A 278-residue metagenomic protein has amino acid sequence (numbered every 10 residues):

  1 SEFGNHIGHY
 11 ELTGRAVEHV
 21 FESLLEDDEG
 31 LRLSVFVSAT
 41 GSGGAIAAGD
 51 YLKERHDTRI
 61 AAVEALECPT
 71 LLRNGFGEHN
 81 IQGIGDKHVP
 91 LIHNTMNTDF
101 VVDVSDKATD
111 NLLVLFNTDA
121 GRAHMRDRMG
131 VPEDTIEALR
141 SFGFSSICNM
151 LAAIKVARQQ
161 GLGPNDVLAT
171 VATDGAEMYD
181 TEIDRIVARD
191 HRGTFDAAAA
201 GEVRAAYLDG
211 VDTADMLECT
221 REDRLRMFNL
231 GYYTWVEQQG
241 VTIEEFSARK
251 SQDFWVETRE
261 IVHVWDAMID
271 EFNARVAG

Functional and structural regions predicted by a protein language model:
S1-G43, A108-G143: Active-site/ligand-binding-proximal alpha/beta "capping" segment
E2-F3, T40-G44, E64-P69, H88 (+3 more regions): Glycine-rich beta-alpha junction loops
L12, A16-S23, A47-Y51, F100 (+2 more regions): Alpha-helical scaffold segments in soluble metabolic enzymes
F36-D50, T70-L71, F144-A153, Y179: Short glycine/serine/threonine-rich phosphate/pyrophosphate-binding segments that cradle anionic phosphate groups
L52-S141, E182-A277: Active-site/ligand-binding loops adjacent to catalytic centers
L115, D166-T181: ATP/nucleoside-binding phosphotransfer catalytic cores, i.e., glycine-rich phosphate-binding loops
L139-K155, Q159, T170-A176: C-terminal, well-structured subdomains that either form a transmembrane helix-short loop-helix hairpin in multi-pass
